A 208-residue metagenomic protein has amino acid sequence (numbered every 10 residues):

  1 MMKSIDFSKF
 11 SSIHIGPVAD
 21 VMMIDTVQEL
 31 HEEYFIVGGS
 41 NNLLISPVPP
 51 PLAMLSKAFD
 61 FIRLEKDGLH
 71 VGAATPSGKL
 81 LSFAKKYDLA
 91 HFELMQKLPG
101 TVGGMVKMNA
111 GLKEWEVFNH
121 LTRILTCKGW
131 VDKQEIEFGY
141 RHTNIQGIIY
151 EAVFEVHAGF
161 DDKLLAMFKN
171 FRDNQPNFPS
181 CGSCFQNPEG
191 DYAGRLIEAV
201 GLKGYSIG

Functional and structural regions predicted by a protein language model:
M1-D6, E32-D60: Polybasic, low-complexity association/targeting segments
M1-V37: N-terminal, positively charged, Ser/Thr/Ala/Gly-biased leader segments that form transit/presequence-like amphipathic
S4-S12, G129-G208: Phosphate/pyrophosphate- and phosphate-bearing ligand-binding catalytic cores of soluble enzymes
H14-D25, L44-I62, K107-Q134, Q146-E151: Structural signature of FAD isoalloxazine-binding scaffolds in flavoprotein oxidoreductases
I24-E33, I62, I124-C127, F168-R172 (+1 more regions): Alpha-helix C-terminal capping segments
T26-V27, S40, A74, A152 (+2 more regions): Residue-level signal for inorganic ion chemistry
V27-I36, K57-M105: FAD-binding glycine-rich core of flavoenzymes that anchor FAD
H91-T122, S180: A gly/ser-rich beta-alpha-beta helix-loop segment of oxidoreductase catalytic cores
